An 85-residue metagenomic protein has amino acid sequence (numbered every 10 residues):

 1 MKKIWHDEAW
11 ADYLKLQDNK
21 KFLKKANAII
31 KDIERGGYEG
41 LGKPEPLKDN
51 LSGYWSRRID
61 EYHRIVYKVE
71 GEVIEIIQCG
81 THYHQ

Functional and structural regions predicted by a protein language model:
K2-L16, K21-K24, A28, L41 (+3 more regions): Enriched for short, Lys/Arg-rich terminal
